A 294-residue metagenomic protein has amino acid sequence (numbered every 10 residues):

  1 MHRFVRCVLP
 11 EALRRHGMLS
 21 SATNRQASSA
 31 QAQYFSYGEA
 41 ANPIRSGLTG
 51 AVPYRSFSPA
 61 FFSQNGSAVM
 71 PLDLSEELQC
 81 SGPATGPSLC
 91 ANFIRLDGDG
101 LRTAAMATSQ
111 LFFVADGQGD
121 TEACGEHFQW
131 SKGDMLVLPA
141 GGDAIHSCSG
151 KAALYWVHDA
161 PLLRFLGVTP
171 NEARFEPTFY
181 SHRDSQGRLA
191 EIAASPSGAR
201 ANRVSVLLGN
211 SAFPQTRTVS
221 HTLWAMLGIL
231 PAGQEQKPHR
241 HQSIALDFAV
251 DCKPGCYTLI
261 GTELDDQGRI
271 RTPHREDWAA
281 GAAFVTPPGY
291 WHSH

Functional and structural regions predicted by a protein language model:
H2-G86, G167-L227: A short, N-terminal "cap"/entry segment at the start of jelly-roll beta-barrel domains of the cupin/DSBH fold
R3-T49, I244-G255, L259-H294: C-terminal functional regions that serve as terminal interaction/effector modules
R25, G82-T85, D99-L111, E126-H127 (+5 more regions): Short, low-complexity cationic-aromatic patches
S58-G86, C90, R102-Q129: Extended, compositionally biased flexible segments
P71-C80, L89-M106, M226-I244, Y290: Conserved short histidine dyad/triad with adjacent acidic residue
D99-K132, A249-A280: A short beta-strand-loop-beta hairpin characteristic of the jelly-roll/cupin
A115, W156-A160, I229, V250: Short, structured patches in soluble enzyme cores that scaffold and shape functional sites
Q129-G150, V157-A160, R275-H294: Conserved metal-binding segment of the jelly-roll/cupin
